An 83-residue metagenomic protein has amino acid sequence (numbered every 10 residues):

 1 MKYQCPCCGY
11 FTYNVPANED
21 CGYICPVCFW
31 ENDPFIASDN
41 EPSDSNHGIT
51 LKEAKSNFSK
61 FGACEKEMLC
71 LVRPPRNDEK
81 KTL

Functional and structural regions predicted by a protein language model:
K2, G22: Residues immediately within or flanking Cys/His clusters that coordinate Zn2+ in small zinc-binding modules
C5-C8, C25-C28: Short cysteine-rich clusters marking metal-coordination/redox-active sites
C7-P16: Short, intrinsically disordered, charge-biased short linear motifs at domain edges
Y10, W30-D33, A63: Residue-level marker of positions within ordered structural domains that often coincide with functionally constrained
N14-V15, D33-F35: Short, non-ligating residues that shape and space the ligands of small metal-coordination modules and catalytic
E19: Short, Lys/Arg-enriched phosphate-binding patches
S38-L83: Short, intrinsically disordered terminal segments enriched in charged and Pro/Gly residues
